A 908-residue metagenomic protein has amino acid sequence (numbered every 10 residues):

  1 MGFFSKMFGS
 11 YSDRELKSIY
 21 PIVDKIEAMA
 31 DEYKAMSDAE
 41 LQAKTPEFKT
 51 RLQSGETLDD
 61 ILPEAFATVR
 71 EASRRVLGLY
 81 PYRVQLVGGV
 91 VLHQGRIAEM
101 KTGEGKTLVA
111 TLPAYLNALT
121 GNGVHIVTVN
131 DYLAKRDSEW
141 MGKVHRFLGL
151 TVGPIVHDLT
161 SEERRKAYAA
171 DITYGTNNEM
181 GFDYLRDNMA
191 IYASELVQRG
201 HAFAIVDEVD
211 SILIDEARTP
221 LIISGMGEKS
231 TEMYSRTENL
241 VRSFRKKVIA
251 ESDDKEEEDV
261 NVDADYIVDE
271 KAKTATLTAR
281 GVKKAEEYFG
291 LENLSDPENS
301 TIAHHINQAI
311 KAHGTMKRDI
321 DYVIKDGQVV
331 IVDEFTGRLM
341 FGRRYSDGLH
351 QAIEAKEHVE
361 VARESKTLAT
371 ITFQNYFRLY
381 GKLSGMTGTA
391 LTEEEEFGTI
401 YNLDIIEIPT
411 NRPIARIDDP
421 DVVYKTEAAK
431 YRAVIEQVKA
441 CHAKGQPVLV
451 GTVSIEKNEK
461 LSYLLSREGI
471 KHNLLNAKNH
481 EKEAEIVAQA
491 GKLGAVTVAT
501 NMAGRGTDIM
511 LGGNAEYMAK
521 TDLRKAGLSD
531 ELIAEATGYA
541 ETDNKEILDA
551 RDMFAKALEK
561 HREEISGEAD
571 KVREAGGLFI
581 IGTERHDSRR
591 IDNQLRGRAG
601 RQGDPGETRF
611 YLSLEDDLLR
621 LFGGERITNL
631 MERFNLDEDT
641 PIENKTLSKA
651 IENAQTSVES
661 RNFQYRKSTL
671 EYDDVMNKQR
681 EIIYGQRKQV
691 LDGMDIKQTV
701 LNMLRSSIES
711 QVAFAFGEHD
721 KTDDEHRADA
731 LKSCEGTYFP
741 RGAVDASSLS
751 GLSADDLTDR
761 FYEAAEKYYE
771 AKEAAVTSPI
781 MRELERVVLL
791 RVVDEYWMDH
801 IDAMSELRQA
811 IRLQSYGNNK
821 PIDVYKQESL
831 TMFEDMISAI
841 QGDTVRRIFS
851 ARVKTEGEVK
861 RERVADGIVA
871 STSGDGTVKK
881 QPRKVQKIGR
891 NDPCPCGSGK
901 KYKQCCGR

Functional and structural regions predicted by a protein language model:
M1, N178, A275, G867-T877 (+1 more regions): Compositionally biased, intrinsically disordered low-complexity regions used as flexible
M1-S613, D617-E632, G685, N702 (+1 more regions): Conserved P-loop NTPase motor core
F3, E393, Q446, G494-A495 (+5 more regions): Generic detector of short, well-ordered, non-transmembrane alpha-helical segments enriched in hydrophobic residues
Y33, Y322-V330, T336-R344, V572-R573 (+6 more regions): Extended, charged helical/alpha-beta scaffold domains that provide interaction surfaces
I61, E298, Y345, T389 (+6 more regions): Generic detector of ordered secondary-structure context
K444-N458, D692-G693, A746-S750, P895: Short, Lys/Glu-rich amphipathic helical modules
V450, V498, W797, F833 (+2 more regions): Hydrophobic, well-ordered secondary-structure elements that form the walls of internal hydrophobic environments
K884-K903, G907: Short Cys/His-rich zinc-binding micro-motifs
